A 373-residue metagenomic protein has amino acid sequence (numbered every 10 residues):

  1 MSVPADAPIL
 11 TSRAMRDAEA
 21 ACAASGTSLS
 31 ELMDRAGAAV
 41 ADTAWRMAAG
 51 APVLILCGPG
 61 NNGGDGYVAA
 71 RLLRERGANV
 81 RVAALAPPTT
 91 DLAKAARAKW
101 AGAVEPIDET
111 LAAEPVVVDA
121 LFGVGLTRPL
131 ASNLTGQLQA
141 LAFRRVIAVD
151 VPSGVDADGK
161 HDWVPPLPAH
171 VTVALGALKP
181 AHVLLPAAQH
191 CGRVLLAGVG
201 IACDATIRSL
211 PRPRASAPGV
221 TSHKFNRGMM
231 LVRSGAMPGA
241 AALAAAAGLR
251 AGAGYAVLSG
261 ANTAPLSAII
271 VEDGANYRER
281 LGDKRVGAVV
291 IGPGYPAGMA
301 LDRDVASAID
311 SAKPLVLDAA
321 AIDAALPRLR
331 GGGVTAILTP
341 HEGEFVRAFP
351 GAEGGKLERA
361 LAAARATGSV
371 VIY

Functional and structural regions predicted by a protein language model:
M1-L85, V116, A169-V171, A177-I337 (+2 more regions): Small-residue (G/A/S/T)-rich helix-start motifs and N-terminal tracts that mark the onset
R74-P87, R97-I107: A glycine-rich helix N-cap at a beta->alpha junction
A86-T89, V151-S153, A321: Short beta-alpha junction loops
T90-K99, A264-A268: N-terminal beta-loop-helix "entrance" segment that forms/cooperates in small-molecule cofactor or anionic ligand
A95-E105, D204-P213: Short coil-to-helix leader/linker segments, especially the first N-terminal amphipathic alpha-helix with its helix
A96-A101, L111-A120: Feature captures the FAD/FMN-dependent oxidoreductase FAD-binding
E114-V116, L121-I207: Internal gly/pro-rich beta-alpha loop/helix module that stabilizes soluble enzyme cofactors or their anionic handles
